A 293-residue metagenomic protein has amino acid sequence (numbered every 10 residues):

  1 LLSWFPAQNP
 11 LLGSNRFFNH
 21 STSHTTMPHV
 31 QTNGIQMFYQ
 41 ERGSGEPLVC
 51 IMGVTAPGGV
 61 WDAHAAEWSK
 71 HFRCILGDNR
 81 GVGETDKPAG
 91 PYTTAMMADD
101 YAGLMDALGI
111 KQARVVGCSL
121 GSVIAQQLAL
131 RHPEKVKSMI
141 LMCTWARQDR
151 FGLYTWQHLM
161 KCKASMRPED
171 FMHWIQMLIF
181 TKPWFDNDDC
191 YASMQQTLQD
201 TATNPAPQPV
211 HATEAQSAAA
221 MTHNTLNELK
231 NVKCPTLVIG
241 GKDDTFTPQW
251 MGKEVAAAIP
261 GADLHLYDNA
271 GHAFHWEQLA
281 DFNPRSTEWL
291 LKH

Functional and structural regions predicted by a protein language model:
N33-D86, G90: Conserved HGGG/HGGXW glycine-rich cap/lid loop of the alpha/beta-hydrolase fold
I75-L76, R80-G117, P284: Active-site loop/oxyanion-hole signature of alpha/beta-hydrolase fold enzymes
G117, G121, A125: Gly/Ala-rich beta-loop-alpha elbow adjacent to hydrolase catalytic centers
Q126, L130-R131, K137-R167: Flexible "cap/lid" loop of the alpha/beta hydrolase fold
R150-F151, D170-M221, N227-E228: Conserved alpha/beta-hydrolase catalytic His-Asp/Glu region
V232, V238-G240: Short beta-strand/loop motif that positions the catalytic acidic residue of the alpha/beta-hydrolase fold
D243-T247: Acidic catalytic loop of the alpha/beta-hydrolase fold
A262-H293: Catalytic active-site module of serine/aspartate enzymes centered on a nucleophile-bearing elbow/loop
